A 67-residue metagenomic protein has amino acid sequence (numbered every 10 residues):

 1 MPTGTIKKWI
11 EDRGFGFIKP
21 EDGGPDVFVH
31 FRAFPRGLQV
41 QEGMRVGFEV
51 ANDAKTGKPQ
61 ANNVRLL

Functional and structural regions predicted by a protein language model:
M1-E11: Structural detector for short beta-strands of small beta-barrel domains
R13-I18: Short aromatic-glycine-enriched beta-strand elements
P25-G37: Beta-strand/loop nucleic-acid-binding surfaces
P35-G47: Short nucleic-acid-contacting surface segments enriched for D/E, G, S/T with interspersed K/R
A51-L67: OB-fold/S1-family single-stranded nucleic acid-binding modules
